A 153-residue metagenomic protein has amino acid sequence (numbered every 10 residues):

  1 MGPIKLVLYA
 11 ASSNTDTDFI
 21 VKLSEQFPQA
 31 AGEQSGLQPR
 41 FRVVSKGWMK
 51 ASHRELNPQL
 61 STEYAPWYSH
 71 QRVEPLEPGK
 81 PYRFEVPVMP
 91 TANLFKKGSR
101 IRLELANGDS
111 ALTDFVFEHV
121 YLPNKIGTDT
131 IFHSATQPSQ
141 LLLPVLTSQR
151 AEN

Functional and structural regions predicted by a protein language model:
M1-N153: Glycine/threonine-rich phosphate-binding loop and adjacent beta-strand/alpha-helix elements that clamp
